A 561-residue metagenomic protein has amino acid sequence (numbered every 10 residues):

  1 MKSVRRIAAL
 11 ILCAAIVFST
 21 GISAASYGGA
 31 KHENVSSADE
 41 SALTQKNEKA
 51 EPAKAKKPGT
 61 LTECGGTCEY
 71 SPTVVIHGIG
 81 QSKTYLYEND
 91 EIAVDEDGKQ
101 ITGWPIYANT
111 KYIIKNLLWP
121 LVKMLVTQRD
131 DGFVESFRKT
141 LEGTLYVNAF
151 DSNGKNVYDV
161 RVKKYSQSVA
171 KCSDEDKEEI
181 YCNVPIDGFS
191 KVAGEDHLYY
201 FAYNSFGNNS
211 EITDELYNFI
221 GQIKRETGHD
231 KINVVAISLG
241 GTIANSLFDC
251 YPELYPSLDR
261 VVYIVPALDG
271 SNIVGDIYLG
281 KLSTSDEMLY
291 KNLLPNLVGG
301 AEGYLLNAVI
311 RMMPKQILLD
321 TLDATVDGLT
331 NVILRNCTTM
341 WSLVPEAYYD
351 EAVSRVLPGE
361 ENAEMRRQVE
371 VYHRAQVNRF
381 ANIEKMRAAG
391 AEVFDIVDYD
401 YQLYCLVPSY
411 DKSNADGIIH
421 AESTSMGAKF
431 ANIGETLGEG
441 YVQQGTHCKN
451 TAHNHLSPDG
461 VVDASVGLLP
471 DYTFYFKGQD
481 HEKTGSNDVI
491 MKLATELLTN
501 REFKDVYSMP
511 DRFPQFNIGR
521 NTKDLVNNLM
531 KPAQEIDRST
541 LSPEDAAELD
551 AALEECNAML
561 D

Functional and structural regions predicted by a protein language model:
K2, L12, K54-T62, L247 (+1 more regions): Short alpha-helical segments and helix-capping/turn motifs at coil-helix boundaries
V4-A25: Sec-dependent N-terminal signal peptides of Gram-positive bacterial secreted proteins and lipoproteins
F18-S41: Sec-dependent signal peptide cleavage junction
D39-V235, T242-L294, D416-A431, G438-N527: N-terminal non-catalytic accessory region
D196-S210, G328-K412, T436-Y441: Alpha/beta-hydrolase fold catalytic core
S285-A363: Alpha/beta-hydrolase-fold enzymes
T522-D561: Beta-rich interaction/scaffold domains
